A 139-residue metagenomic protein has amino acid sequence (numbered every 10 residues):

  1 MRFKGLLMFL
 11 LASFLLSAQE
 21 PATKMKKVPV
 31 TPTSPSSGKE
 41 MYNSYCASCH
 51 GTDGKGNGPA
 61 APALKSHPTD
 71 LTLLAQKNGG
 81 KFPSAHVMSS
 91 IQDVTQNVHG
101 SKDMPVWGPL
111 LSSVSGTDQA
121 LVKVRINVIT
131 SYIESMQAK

Functional and structural regions predicted by a protein language model:
R2-F9: Sec-dependent signal peptide recognition, specifically the positively charged N-region followed immediately by
L10-Q19: Hydrophobic h-region of N-terminal signal peptides that target proteins for export in Gram-negative bacteria
Q19-M41, K77-G79: Electrostatic cytochrome c docking/interface patches
T33, K39-S66, Q92-P105, S135-K139: Periplasmic/extracellular electron-transfer cofactor-ligation site, primarily the c-type cytochrome heme-c attachment
S34, M41, P83, V122-R125 (+1 more regions): Stable alpha-helical elements in mature extracytoplasmic
P35, K39, K55-M88, P109-G116: Gly/Gly-Pro-rich "capping" loops immediately C-terminal to redox-active cysteine motifs in periplasmic/lumenal
S90, N97-K139: C-terminal capping alpha-helices of c-type cytochrome domains
